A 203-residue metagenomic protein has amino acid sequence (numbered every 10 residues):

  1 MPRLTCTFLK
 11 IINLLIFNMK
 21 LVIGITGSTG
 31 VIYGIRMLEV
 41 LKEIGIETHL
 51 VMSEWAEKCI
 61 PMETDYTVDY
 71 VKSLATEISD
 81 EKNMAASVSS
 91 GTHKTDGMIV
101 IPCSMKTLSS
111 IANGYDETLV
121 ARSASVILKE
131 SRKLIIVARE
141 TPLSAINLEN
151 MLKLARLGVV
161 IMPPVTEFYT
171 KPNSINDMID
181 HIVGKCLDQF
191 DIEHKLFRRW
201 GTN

Functional and structural regions predicted by a protein language model:
L15-I135, T141-N203: A cross-family phosphate/adenosyl-ligand binding-site feature
